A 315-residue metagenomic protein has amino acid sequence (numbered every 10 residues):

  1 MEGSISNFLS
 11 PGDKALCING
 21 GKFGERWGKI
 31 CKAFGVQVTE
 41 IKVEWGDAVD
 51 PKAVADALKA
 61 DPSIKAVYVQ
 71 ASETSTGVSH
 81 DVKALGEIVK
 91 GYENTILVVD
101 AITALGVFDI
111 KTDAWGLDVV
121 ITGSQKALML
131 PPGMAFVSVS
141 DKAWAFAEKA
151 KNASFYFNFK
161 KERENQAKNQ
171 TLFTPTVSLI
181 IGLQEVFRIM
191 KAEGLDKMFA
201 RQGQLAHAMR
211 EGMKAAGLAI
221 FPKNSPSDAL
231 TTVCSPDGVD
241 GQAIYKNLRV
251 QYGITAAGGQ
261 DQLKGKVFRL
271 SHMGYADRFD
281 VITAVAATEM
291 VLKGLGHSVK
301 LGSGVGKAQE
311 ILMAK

Functional and structural regions predicted by a protein language model:
M1-L16, G20-G28: Conserved beta-loop-alpha segment that forms the PLP phosphate-binding cup at the N-terminus of a helix
V49-I102, G106: Active-site phosphate-binding strand-loop segment of PLP-dependent enzymes
D113-Q125: Conserved active-site segment immediately N-terminal to the catalytic lysine that forms the internal aldimine
Q125-E211, A215, K315: Active-site C-terminal subdomain of aminotransferase-like
E193-R201, A215-N224, G259-D261, L295-G306: Flexible, glycine/charged-enriched surface loops at secondary-structure junctions
A219-Q251: Conserved PLP-binding catalytic core of the aspartate aminotransferase-like
Q262, K266-K315: PLP-dependent enzyme catalytic core of the Aspartate aminotransferase-like
